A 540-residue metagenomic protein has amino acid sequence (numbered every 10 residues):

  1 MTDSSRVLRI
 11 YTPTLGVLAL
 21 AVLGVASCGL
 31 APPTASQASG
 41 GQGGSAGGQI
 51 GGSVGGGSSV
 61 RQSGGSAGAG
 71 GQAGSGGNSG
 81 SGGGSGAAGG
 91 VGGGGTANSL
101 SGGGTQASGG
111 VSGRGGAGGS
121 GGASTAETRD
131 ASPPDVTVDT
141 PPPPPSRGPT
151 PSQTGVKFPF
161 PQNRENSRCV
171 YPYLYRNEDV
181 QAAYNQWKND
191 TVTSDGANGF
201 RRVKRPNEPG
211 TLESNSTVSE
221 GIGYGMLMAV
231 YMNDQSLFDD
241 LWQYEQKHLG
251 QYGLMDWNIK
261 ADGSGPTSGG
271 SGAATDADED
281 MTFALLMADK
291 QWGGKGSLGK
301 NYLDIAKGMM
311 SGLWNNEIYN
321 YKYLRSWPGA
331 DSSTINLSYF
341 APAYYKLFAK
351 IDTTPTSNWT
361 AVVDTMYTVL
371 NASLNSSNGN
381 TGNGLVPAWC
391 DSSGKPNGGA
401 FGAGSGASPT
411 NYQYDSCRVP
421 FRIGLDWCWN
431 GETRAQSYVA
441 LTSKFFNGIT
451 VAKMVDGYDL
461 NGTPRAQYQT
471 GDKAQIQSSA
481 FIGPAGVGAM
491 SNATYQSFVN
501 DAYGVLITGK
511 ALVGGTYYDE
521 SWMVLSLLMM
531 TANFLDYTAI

Functional and structural regions predicted by a protein language model:
M1-Y11: N-terminal secretory signal peptides that target proteins for export/translocation
P13-S27: Bacterial N-terminal signal peptides
V25-S146: Ser/Thr-rich, Pro/Gly/Ala-heavy low-complexity intrinsically disordered linkers and tails of secreted extracellular
P145-A183, N189, N215-S219, G270-D276 (+3 more regions): Extended ligand-binding clefts on enzyme/binding-domain cores
V170-G221, A229-G270: Internal amphipathic alpha-helical repeat/solenoid segments
G225, D234-F238, G299, A306 (+3 more regions): Solenoid-repeat scaffolds in large eukaryotic assemblies
D234-F238, W242-G312: Substrate-binding cleft of extracellular glycoside hydrolase catalytic domains
D472-I476, G486-I540: A cross-kingdom marker for long, charged
